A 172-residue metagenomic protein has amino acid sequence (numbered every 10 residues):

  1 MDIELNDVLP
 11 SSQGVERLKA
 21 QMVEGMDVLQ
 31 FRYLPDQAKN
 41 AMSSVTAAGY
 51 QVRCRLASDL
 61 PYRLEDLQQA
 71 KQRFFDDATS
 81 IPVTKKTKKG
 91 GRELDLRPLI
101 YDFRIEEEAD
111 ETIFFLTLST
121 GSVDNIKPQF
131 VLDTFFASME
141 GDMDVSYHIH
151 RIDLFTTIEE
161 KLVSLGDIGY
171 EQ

Functional and structural regions predicted by a protein language model:
M1-Q51: Ordered, amphipathic secondary-structure segments that act as subunit-interaction surfaces in large macromolecular
D2-E4, Q51-R55, R104, F115-S119: Residue-level recognition of well-ordered beta-strand positions that form the cores of beta-sheet-rich folds across
N6-S11, A57-P61, G121: Helix N-cap motif at beta-to-alpha junctions
S11-M22, R63-F75, F130-L132: Short amphipathic alpha-helices in soluble, non-transmembrane regions that often serve as interface/regulatory elements
A41, V45-G90: Extended, positively charged loop/linker patches that create polyanion-binding surfaces
R73-Q172: Core RNA-modification/binding signature centered on pseudouridine synthases
